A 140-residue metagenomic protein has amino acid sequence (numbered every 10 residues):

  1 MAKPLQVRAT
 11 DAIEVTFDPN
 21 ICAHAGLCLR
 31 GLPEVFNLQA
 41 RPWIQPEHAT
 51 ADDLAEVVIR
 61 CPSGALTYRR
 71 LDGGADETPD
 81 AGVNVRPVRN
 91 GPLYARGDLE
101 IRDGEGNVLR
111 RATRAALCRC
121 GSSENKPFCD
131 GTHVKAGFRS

Functional and structural regions predicted by a protein language model:
A2-A23, F36-E56, G74-D76, G106-A116: Ferredoxin-like iron-sulfur electron-transfer modules
T10, V88, D103: Acidic surface patches and DE-rich sequence motifs
A23, L27-A40, V58-D72, K126-K135: Iron-sulfur cluster-binding cysteine motifs and their immediate structural context in ferredoxin-like electron-transfer
G26-V35, Y94-E105: A short, structured beta-strand/loop element
P46-G73, V83-E100: Short Fe-S-cluster ligation motifs
P87, L109-R111, G121: Solvent-exposed alpha-helices and their adjacent loops that cap or buttress functional pockets in soluble metabolic
L99-R102, A116-H133, F138-R139: Extended, folded domain segments that form the structural surfaces/walls around functional sites
